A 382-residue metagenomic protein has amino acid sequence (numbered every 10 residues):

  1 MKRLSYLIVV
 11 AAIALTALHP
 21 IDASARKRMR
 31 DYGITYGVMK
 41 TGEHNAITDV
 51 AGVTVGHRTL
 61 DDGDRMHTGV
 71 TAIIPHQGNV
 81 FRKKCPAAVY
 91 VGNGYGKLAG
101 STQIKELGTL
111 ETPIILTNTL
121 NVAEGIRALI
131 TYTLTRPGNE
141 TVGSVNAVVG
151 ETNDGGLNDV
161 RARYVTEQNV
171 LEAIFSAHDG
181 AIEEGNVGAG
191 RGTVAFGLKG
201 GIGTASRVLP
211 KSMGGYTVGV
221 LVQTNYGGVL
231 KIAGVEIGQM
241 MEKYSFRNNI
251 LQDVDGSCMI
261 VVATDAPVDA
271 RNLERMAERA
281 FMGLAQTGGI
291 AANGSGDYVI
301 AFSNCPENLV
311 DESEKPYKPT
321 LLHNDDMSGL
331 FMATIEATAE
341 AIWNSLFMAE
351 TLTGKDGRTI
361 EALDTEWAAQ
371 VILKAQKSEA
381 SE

Functional and structural regions predicted by a protein language model:
M1-V9: Bacterial N-terminal signal peptides that target proteins for export
A12: Conserved nucleotide-ligand handling architecture
L15-D22: C-terminal segment of classical bacterial N-terminal signal peptides
S24-E382: Alpha/propeptide regions of enzymes that mature by internal proteolysis
